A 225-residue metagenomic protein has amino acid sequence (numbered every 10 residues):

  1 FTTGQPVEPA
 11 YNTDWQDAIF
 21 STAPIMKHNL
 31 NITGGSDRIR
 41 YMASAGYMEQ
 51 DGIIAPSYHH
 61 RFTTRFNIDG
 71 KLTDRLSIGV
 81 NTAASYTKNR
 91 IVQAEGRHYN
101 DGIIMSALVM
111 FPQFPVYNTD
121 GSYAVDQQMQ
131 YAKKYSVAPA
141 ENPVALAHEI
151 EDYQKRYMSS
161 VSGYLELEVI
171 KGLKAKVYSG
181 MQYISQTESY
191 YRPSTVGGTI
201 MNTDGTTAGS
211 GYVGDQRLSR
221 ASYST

Functional and structural regions predicted by a protein language model:
F1-N12, G52-H59, T63, N67-M158 (+1 more regions): Surface-exposed loop/interface segments of Gram-negative outer-membrane beta-barrel transport/assembly proteins
T3-N31, S44-I54: Short strand-turn segments of transmembrane beta-barrel domains in outer membranes, especially the first one or two
I25, S36-D37, T73, E168-I170: Outer-membrane beta-barrel channels and translocator barrels
H28, S159, E166: Phosphate-interacting basic helix/loop segments used at nucleotide- and nucleic-acid interfaces
N31-G35, S44, R65-D69, N81 (+2 more regions): Transmembrane beta-barrel domains of outer membrane proteins
L173: An active-site-proximal structural segment forming one wall of the substrate-binding cleft that immediately precedes
